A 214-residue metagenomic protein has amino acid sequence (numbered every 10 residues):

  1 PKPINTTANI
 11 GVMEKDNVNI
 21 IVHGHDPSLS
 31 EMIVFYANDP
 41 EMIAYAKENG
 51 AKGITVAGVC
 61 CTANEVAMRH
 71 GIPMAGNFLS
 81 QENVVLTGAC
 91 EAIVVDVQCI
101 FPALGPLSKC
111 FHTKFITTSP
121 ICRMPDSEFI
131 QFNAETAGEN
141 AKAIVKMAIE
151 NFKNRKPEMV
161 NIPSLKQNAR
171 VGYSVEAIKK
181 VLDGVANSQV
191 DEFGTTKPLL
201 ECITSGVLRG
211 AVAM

Functional and structural regions predicted by a protein language model:
P1-M214: Metallocofactor- and cofactor-centric catalytic cores in central/energy metabolism, strongly enriched
